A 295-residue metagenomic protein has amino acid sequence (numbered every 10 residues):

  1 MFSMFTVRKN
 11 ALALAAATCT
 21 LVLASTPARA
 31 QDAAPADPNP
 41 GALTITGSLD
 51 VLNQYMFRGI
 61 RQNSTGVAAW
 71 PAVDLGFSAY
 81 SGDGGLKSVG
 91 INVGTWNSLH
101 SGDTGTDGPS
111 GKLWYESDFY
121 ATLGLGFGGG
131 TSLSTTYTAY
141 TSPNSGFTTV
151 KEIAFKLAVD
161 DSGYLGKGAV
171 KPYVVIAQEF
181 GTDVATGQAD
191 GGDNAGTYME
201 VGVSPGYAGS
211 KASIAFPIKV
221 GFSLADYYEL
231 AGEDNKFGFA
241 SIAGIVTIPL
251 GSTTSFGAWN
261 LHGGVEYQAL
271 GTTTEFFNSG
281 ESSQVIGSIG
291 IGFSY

Functional and structural regions predicted by a protein language model:
M1-A42: Cleavable N-terminal export/targeting peptides
Q31-T44, S78-N92, G126-S132, S145-F147 (+3 more regions): Short loop/turn motifs that connect adjacent beta-strands in outer-membrane beta-barrel proteins
D32-S81, K87-D107: Short glycine/proline- and aromatic-enriched beta-strand/turn motifs that initiate or cap beta-hairpins
G41-L43, T65-P71, V89, L113-S117 (+4 more regions): Residues that define the transmembrane beta-barrel architecture of outer-membrane proteins
V51-F57, F77-A79, T95-S101, L125 (+8 more regions): Transmembrane beta-strands of outer-membrane beta-barrel pores
R61, Y80-T149, T273: Surface-exposed loop and membrane-interface regions of Gram-negative outer-membrane beta-barrel proteins
G84-L86, V150-P249, A258, Y267: Detector for outer-membrane/organellar transmembrane beta-barrel domains, recognizing the amphipathic beta-strand
F216, I242-Y295: Predominantly the C-terminal beta-signal and adjacent terminal strand-loop region of outer-membrane beta-barrel
